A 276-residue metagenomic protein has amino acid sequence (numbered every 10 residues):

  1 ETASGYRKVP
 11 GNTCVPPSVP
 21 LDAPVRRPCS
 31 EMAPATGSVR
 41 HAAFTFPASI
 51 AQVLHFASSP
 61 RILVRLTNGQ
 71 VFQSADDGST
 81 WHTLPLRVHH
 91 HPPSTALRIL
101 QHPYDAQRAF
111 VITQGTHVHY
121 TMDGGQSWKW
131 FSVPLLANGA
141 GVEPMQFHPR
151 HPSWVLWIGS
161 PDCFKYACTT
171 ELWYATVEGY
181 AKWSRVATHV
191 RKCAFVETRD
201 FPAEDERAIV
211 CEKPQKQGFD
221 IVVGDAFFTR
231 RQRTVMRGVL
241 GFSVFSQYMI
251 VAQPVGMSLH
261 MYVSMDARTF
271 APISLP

Functional and structural regions predicted by a protein language model:
E1-F46, S59-P60, V64, D77-S79 (+3 more regions): Disulfide-rich extracellular modules in secreted proteins and receptors, prominently including thrombospondin type-1
E1-S4, G11, R26, V71 (+6 more regions): Disulfide-stabilized extracellular ectodomain repeats and their linkers
R7, S74-A75, P103, T121-M122 (+3 more regions): Conserved Ser/Thr-centered positions that define the repeating blades of beta-propeller domains
T45-H55, H91-Q101, A137-R150, A187-E206 (+2 more regions): Repeated scaffold domains used in trafficking and secretory/extracellular systems, primarily beta-propellers
S59-L66, A106-I112, P152-K165, D200-Q215 (+2 more regions): Short beta-strand elements that form the blades of beta-propeller/WD-repeat-like and other beta-sheet-rich scaffold
I62-H89, T113, G124: Beta-propeller domains
W81-A109, T113-Q114, S132-E143: Blade-loop segments of beta-propeller domains
H82-R87, K129-P134, W183-H189, R231-R237 (+1 more regions): Beta-propeller fold detector
